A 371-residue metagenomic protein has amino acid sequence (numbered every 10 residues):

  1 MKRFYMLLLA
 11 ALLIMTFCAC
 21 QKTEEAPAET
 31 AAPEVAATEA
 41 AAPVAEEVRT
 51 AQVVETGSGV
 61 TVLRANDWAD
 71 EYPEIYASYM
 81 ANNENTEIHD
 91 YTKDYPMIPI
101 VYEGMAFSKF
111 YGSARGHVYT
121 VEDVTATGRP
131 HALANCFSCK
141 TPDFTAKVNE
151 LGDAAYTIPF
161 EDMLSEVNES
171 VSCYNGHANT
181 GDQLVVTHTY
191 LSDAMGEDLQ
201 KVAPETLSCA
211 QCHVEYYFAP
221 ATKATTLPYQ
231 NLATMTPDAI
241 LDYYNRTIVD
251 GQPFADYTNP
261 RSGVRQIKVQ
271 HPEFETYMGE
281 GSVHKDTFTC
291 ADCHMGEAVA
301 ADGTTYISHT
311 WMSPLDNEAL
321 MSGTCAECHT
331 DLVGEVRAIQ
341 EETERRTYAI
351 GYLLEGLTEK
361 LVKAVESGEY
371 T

Functional and structural regions predicted by a protein language model:
M1-F4: Positively charged n-region of N-terminal signal peptides that target proteins for export
M6-L13: Sec-dependent N-terminal signal peptides
T16-A19: C-terminal motif of bacterial Sec signal peptides marking the signal peptidase cleavage site
E24-F110, N149-S170, T180-D292, G296-T371: Primarily the internal scaffold of c-type cytochrome electron-transfer domains, especially repeated/multiheme c-type
H89-S138: Low-complexity, highly charged intrinsically disordered N-terminal segments that act as targeting/localization
V118, D123-D182: Structured, charged N-terminal subsegments at the starts of enzyme catalytic cores and at intra-chain domain/subunit
